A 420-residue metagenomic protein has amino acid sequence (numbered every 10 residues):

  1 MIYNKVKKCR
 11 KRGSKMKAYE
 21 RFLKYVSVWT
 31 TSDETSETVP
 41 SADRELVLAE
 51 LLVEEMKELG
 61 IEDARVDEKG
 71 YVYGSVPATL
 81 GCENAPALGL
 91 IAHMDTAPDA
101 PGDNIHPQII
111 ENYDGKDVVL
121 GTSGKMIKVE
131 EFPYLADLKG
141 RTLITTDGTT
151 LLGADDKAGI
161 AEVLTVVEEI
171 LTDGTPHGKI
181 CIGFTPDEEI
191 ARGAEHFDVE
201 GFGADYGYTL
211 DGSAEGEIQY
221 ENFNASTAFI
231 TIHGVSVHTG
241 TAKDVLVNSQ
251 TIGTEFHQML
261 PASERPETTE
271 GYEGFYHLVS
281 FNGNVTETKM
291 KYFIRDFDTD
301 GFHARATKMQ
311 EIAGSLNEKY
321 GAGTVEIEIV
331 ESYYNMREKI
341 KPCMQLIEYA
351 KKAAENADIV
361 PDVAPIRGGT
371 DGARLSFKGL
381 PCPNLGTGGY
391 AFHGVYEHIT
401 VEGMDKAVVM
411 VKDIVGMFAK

Functional and structural regions predicted by a protein language model:
M1-K15: Short, Lys/Arg-enriched N-terminal segments with co-localized hydrophobic residues within the first ~10-30 amino acids
K17-D43, I144-T145, Y333, H393-G394: N-terminal capping segment at the start of a domain
E34-T35, D63, P176-K179, A262-H277 (+3 more regions): Flexible, glycine/charged-enriched surface loops at secondary-structure junctions
E37-A85, G89-I91, D95, I105-H106: A non-catalytic alpha/beta surface segment that caps or lines the substrate-entry region of metallo-dependent hydrolase
C82-K179, F184, A204: Active-site metal-coordination/substrate-binding segment of hydrolases, especially metallo-dependent peptidases
L135, R141-A154, D187-Q310, G314 (+2 more regions): Midchain, well-structured core segments that form catalytic/ion-binding scaffolds
T172, V247-P266, D300-S315, E348-E355 (+2 more regions): His/Asp/Glu-rich mid-to-C-terminal helical/loop segments that flank catalytic regions of hydrolases
T251-T268, F275-V279, T324, Y334-P383: Active-site-adjacent substrate-binding region of metalloamidase/peptidase-like peptide-processing proteins
